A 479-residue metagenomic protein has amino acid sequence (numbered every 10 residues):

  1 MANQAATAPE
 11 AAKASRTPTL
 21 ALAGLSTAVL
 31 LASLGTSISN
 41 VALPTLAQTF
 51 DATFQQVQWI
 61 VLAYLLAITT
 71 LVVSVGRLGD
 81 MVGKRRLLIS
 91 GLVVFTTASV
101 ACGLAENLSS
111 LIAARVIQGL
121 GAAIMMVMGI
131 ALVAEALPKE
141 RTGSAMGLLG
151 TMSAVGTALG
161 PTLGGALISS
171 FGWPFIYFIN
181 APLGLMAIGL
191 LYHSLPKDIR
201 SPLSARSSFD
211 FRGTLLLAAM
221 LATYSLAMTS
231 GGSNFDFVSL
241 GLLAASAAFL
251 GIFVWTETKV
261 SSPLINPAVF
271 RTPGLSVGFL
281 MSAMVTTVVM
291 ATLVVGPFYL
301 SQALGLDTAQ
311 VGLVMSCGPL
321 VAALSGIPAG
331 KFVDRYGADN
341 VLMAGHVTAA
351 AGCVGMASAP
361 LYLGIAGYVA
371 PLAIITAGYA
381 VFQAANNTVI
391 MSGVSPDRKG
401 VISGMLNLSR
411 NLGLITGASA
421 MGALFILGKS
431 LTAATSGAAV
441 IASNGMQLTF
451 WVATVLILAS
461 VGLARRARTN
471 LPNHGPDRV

Functional and structural regions predicted by a protein language model:
A2-S194, S325-N340, A344-A350, V354-L361 (+2 more regions): Transmembrane-helix bundle of Major Facilitator Superfamily
A12-R16, E140, I188-A218, T258-P273 (+3 more regions): Flexible interhelical linker loops that connect adjacent transmembrane helices in multi-pass membrane transporters
P18-L34, S39-V41, F54, L185 (+5 more regions): 12-transmembrane solute porter fold
Q56, S109-I117, G172-I179, S207-D210 (+3 more regions): Interfacial loop-to-helix junctions that mark the boundaries of transmembrane helices in multi-pass membrane
T70, I124, A219-A222, A291 (+2 more regions): Residue-level signal for the membrane-embedded core of alpha-helical transmembrane segments, especially mid-helix
P138-K139, P196-S204, L226-S239: Alpha-helical transmembrane bundle and helix-membrane interface signal in multi-pass integral membrane proteins
A181-R200, A218-S230, A245-V260, S460-R468: C-terminal membrane-cytosol helix-exit motif in multi-pass small-molecule transporters
